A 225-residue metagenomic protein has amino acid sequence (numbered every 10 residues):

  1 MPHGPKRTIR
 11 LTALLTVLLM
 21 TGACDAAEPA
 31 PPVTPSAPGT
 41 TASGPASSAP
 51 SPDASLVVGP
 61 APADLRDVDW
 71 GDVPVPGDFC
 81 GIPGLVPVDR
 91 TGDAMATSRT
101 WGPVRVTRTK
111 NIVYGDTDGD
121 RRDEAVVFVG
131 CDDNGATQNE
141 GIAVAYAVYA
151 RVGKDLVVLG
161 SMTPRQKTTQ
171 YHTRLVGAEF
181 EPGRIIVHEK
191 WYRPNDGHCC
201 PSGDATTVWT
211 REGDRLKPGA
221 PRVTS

Functional and structural regions predicted by a protein language model:
P2-P83, T168-S225: Acidic, small-residue rich beta-repeat scaffolds with periodic aromatic anchors
S98-T107: Extracellular beta-rich ligand/substrate-recognition surface
P103, N134-G141, D196-P201: Short consensus segments that form the blades of beta-propeller domains, in both extracellular/periplasmic
T107-T117, V176-P182: Beta-propeller blade termini
G119-V129, I185-H188: Acidic/hydrophobic-patterned starts of short beta strands in beta-sheet-rich repeat architectures
G141-G153, G203-G213: Beta-propeller blade signature
K154-L159, D214-P218: Beta-strand initiation motifs
S161-K167: Short loop/turn motifs that cap or connect beta-strands within the blades of beta-propeller-type repeat domains
